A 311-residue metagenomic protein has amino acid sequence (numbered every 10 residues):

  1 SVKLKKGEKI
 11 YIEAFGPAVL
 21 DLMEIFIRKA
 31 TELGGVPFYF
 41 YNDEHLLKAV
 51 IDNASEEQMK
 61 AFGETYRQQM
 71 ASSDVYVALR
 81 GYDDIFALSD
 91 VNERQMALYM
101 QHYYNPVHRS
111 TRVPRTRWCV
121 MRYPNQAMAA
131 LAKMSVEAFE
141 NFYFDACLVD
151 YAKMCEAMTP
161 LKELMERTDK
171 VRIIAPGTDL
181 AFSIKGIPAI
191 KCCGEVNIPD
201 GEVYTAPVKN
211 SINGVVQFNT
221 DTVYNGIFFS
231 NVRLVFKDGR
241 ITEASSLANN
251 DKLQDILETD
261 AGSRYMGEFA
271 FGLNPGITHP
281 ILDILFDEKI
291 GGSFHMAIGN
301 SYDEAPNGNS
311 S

Functional and structural regions predicted by a protein language model:
S1, N307-S311: Short, intrinsically disordered, charge-balanced linker/junction segments flanking boundaries in proteins
S1-G214: Active-site bordering "gate/hinge" segments that shape substrate access to catalytic or cofactor-binding pockets
P17-A18, Y82-D84, N125, I187 (+5 more regions): Short, glycine-/Ser/Thr-/acidic-enriched flexible segments
P114, I212, F228-S230, Y265 (+1 more regions): A generic structural signal for well-ordered coil/turn residues at beta-strand boundaries that shape enzyme active-site
M165-E166, K209, N225-F228, G262 (+1 more regions): Short solvent-exposed loop/turn micro-motifs enriched in small/polar/acidic residues
G201-A244: Oxyanion-binding "anion nests"
E243-N307: Dual-mode signal for accessory low-complexity, basic/Gly-rich regions
